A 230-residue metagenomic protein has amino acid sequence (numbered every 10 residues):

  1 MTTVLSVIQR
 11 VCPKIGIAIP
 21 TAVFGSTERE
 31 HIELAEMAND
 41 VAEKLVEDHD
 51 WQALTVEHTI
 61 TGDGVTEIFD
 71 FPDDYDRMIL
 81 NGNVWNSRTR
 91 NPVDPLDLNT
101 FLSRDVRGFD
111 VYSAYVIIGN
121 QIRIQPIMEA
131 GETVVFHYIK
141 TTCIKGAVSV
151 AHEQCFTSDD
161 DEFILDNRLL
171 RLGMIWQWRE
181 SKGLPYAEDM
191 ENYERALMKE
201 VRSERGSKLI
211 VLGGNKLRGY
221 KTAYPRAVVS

Functional and structural regions predicted by a protein language model:
M1-S230: Glycine-enriched, solvent-exposed interface loops adjoining structured elements
